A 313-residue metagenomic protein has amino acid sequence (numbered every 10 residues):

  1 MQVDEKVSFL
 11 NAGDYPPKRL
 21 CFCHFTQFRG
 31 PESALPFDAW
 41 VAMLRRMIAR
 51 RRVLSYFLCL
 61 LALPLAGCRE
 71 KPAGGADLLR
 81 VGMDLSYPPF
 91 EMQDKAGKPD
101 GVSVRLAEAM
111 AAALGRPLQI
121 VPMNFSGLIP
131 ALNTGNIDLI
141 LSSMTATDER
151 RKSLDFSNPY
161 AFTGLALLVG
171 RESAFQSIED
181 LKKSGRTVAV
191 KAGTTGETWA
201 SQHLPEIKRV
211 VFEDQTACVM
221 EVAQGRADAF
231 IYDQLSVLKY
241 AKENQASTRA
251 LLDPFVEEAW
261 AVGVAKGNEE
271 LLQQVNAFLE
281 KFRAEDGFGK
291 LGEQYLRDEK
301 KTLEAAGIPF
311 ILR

Functional and structural regions predicted by a protein language model:
L65-G67: C-terminal motif of bacterial Sec signal peptides marking the signal peptidase cleavage site
E70, T195-F212, A250, L279-R313: Ligand-binding clefts/hinges and TM-proximal coupling segments of bilobed small-molecule sensing domains
A73-S143, K152, Y295: Extracytoplasmic small-molecule ligand-binding "clamshell" domains of the periplasmic binding protein/Venus flytrap
L85, F162-V169, Q234-E280, D298-R313: Periplasmic-binding protein-like
Q93-K95, A107-G115, S157, I178-S184 (+3 more regions): Ligand-binding cleft/hinge of the Venus flytrap
V104, Q119-P130, F175-Q176, V210-Q224 (+1 more regions): Short helix-initiation/N-cap motifs at beta->coil->alpha
G127-P130, S142-S153, A223-Q224, D228-V256: A ligand-binding cleft/hinge motif common to bilobed small-molecule-binding domains
V169-T187: Flexible hinge/capping segments at coil-to-helix
